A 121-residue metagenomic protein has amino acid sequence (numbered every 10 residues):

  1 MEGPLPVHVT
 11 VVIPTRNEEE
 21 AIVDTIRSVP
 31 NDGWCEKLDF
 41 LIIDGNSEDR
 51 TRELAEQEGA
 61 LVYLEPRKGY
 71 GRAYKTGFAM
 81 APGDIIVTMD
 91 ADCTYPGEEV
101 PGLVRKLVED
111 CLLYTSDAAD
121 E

Functional and structural regions predicted by a protein language model:
H8-T10, D39: Cell-envelope/extracellular polymer assembly enzymes that use nucleotide-activated donors
E18-N31: Short, well-formed alpha-helical segments that are part of the catalytic scaffolds of diverse glycosyltransferases
D44-R52: A conserved acidic beta->alpha catalytic loop
G45, M89-D90: Active-site acidic Asp-centered loop
R50, A91-K106: Acidic donor-binding/catalytic loop of UDP-sugar-dependent glycosyltransferases, especially processive GT2
R52-M80: Conserved donor nucleotide-binding strand/loop of the catalytic core
I86: Short aromatic/hydrophobic "clamp" motif used to bind/position activated sugar donors
Y114-A119: Conserved small/polar residues in nucleotide/adenosyl-binding loops
